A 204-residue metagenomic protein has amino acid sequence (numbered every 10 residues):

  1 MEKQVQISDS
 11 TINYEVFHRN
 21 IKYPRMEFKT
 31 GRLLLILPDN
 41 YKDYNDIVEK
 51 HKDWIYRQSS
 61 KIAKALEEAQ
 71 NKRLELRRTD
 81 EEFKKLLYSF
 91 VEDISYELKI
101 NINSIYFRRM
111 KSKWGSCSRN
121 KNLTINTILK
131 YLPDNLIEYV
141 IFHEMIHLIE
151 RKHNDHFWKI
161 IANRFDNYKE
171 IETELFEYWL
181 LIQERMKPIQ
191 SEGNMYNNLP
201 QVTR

Functional and structural regions predicted by a protein language model:
M1-Y139, L148-R204: Active-site-proximal or metal-binding-adjacent scaffold patches in catalytic folds
E144: Walker B catalytic acidic pair
